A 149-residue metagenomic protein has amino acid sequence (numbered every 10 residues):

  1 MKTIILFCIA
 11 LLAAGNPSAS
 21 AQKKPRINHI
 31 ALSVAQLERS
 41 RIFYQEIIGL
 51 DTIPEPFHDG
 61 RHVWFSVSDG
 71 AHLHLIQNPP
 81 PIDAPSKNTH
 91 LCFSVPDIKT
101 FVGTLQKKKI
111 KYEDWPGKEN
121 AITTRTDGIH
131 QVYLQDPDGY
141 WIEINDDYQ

Functional and structural regions predicted by a protein language model:
M1-K23: Bacterial Sec-dependent N-terminal signal peptides
A19-E38, T89-F93: N-terminal beta-strand motif that seeds the catalytic metal site of vicinal oxygen chelate
L32-H72: Core segments of cupin and vicinal oxygen chelate
Q36-E38, L91-D138, Q149: Vicinal oxygen chelate
D59, K87, G128-I129: Exposed loop/turn and edge beta-strand positions of beta-sandwich/beta-sheet ligand-binding modules
H62-K108: Mid-chain, structured segments of secreted extracytoplasmic proteins
